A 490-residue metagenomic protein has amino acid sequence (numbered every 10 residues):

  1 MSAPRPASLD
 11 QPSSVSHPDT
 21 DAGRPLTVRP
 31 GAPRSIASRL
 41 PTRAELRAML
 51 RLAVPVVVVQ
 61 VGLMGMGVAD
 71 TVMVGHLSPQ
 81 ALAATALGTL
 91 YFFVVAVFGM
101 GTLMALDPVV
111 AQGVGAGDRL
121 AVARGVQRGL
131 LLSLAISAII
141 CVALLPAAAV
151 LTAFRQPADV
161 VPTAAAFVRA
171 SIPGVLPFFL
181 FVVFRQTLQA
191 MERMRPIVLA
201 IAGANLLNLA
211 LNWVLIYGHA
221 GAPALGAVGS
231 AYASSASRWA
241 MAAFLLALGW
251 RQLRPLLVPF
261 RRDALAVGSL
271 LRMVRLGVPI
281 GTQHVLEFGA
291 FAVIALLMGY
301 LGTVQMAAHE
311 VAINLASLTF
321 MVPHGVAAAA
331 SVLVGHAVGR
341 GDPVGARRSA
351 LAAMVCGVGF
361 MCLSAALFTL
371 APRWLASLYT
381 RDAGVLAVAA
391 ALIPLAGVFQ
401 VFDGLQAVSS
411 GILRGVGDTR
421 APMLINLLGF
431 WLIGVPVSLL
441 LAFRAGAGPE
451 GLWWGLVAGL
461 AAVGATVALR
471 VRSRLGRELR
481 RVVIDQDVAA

Functional and structural regions predicted by a protein language model:
M1-V56, V110-L176, L207-A210, V214 (+3 more regions): Short alpha-helical transmembrane segments in multi-pass integral membrane proteins
R47, G62-L63, G99-M100, I139-I140 (+8 more regions): Alpha-helical transmembrane segments of multi-pass membrane transport proteins
R51-D70, A170, F181, A204 (+5 more regions): Transmembrane helical elements of multi-pass membrane transporters/channels
V61-A83, T152-A158, V214-L225, V285-L318 (+3 more regions): Helix-terminus/linker motif at the lipid-water interface of multi-pass membrane proteins
V68-V72, A149-V150, V183-T187, L209-Y217 (+8 more regions): Alpha-helical transmembrane segments of multipass membrane proteins
P79-L90, V168, A231, T303-L318 (+2 more regions): Small-residue hotspots at the loop-to-helix junctions and early N-terminal turns of transmembrane alpha-helices
L82-L145, F178-E192, P196-I197, A308-P372 (+1 more regions): Small-residue-rich hydrophobic transmembrane alpha-helices
L103, D107, S171-Q189, I197-N205 (+7 more regions): Short runs within selected transmembrane alpha-helices of multi-pass transporters and secretion channels
